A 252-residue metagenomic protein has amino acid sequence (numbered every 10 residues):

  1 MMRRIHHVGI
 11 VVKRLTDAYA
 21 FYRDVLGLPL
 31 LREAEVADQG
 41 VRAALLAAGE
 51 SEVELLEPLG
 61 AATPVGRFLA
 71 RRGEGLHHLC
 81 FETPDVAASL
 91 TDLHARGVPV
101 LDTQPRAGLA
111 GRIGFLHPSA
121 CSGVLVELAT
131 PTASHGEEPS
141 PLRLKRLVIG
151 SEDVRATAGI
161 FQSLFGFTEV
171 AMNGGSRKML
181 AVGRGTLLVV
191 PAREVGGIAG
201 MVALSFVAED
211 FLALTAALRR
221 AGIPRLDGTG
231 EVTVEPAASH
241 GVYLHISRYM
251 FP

Functional and structural regions predicted by a protein language model:
M1-G9, L15-A47, E54-E57: An N-terminus-focused feature that recognizes amino-terminal "leader" regions
M1-Y19, L76-T83, A129-A158, M201-L204 (+1 more regions): N-terminal beta-strand motif that seeds the catalytic metal site of vicinal oxygen chelate
A18-R23, L93, T157-Q162, L218: Conserved active-site tyrosine of GNAT-family acetyltransferases
L45-E50, A62-L79, A87-A110, H117-A120: Active-site-adjacent scaffolding segments
E54-P58, C80-P84, D92, R96 (+3 more regions): A structural feature that tracks compact, well-ordered secondary-structure segments with a strong bias toward
L90-R143, M179-V182, T186-L188, T215-P252: Vicinal oxygen chelate
S140-V189: A mid-sequence, solvent-exposed acidic-amphipathic segment
M172-T215: Intrinsically disordered, low-complexity segments enriched in Gly and acidic/Ser/Thr residues that form flexible
